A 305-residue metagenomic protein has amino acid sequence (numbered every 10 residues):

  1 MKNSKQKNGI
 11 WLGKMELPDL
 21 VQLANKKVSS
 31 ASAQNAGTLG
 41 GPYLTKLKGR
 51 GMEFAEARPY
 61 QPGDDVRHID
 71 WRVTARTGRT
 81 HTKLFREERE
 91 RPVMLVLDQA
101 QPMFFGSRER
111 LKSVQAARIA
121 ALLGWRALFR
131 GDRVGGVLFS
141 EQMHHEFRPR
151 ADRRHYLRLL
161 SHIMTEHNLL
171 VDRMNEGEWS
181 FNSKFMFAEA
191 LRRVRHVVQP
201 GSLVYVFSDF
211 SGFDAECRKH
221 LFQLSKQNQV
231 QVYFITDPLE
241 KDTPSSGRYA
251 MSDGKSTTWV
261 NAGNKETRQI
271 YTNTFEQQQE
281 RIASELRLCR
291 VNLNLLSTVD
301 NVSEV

Functional and structural regions predicted by a protein language model:
K2-Y43, P59-D64, V73, T82-R118 (+1 more regions): Exposed, interaction-prone extracellular/peripheral surfaces
L47-G51: A positional/architectural concept
E53-E56, R79, A121: Short alpha-helical segments and helix-capping/turn motifs at coil-helix boundaries
R67-T77: N-terminal low-complexity, intrinsically disordered segments
G124: Substrate-engagement module of ASCE P-loop NTPases
